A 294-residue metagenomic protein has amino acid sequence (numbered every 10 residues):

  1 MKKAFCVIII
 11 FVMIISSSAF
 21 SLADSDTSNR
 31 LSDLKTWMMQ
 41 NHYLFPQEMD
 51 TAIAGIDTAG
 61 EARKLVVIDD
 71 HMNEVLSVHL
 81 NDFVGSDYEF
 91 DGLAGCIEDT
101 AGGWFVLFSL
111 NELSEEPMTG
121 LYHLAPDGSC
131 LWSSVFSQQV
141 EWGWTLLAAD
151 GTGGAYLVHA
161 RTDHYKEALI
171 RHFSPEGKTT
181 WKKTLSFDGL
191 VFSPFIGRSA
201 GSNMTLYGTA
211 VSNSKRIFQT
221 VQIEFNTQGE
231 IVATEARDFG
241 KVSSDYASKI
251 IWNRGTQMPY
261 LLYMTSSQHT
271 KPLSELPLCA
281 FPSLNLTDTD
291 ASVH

Functional and structural regions predicted by a protein language model:
I8-S16: Bacterial N-terminal signal peptides
I15-T27: Sec-dependent signal peptide cleavage junction
S25-M39, K64, H71-S86, L131-F136 (+3 more regions): Aromatic (tryptophan-biased) beta-strands that constitute blades/sheets of beta-rich domains
T36-P46, D87-E98, V140-A149, G189-S199 (+1 more regions): Repeated scaffold domains used in trafficking and secretory/extracellular systems, primarily beta-propellers
M49-I53, G102-V106, G153-L157, S202-Y207 (+1 more regions): Entry beta-strands of beta-propeller and related beta-repeat scaffolds
T58-E61, L110-E115, R161-Y165, V211-R216 (+1 more regions): Short glycine/acidic-enriched loop and turn motifs that connect beta-strands
A62-V66, M118-Y122, E167-R171, Q219-I223 (+1 more regions): A short loop-to-beta-strand structural motif that recurs across blades of beta-propeller domains
D69-H71, A125-G128, F173-K178, F225-G229 (+1 more regions): Short loop/turn segments that connect beta-strands within beta-propeller blades
